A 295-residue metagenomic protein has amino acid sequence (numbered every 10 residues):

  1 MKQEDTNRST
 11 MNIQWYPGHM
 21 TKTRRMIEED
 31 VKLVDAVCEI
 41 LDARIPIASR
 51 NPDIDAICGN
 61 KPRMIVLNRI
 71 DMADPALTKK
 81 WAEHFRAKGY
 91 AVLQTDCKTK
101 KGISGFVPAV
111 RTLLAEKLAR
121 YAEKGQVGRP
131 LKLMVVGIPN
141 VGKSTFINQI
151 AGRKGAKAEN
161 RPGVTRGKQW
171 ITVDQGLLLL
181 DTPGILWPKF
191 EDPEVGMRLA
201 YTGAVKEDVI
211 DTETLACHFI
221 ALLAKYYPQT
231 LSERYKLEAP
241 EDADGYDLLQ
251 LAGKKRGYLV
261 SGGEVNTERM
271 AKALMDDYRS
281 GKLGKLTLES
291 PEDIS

Functional and structural regions predicted by a protein language model:
M1-A36, R44-D53, I57-R63, A76 (+2 more regions): Helix-rich effector regions associated with P-loop NTPase G domains
L41-R44, I70, I150, P183: Anionic group-transfer/hydrolysis microenvironments
P52-D55, K79-A82, V107-A109, N148-A151 (+1 more regions): Short, glycine/charged-enriched secondary-structure capping and boundary segments
M64, I70-V136, G155, G257-L259 (+1 more regions): Canonical P-loop GTPase G-domain recognition
C97, I147, L177-L180: Conserved active-site beta-strand-loop modules that form the wall/rim of enzyme catalytic pockets and either contain
G105, A109, T145, H218 (+1 more regions): Alpha-helical scaffold segments in soluble metabolic enzymes
K117-Y121, N148, K154-N160, Y226-L231: Short, structured loop/turn "capping" segments at alpha-beta junctions
K132-G152, A156, T182: Glycine-rich phosphate-binding P-loop
